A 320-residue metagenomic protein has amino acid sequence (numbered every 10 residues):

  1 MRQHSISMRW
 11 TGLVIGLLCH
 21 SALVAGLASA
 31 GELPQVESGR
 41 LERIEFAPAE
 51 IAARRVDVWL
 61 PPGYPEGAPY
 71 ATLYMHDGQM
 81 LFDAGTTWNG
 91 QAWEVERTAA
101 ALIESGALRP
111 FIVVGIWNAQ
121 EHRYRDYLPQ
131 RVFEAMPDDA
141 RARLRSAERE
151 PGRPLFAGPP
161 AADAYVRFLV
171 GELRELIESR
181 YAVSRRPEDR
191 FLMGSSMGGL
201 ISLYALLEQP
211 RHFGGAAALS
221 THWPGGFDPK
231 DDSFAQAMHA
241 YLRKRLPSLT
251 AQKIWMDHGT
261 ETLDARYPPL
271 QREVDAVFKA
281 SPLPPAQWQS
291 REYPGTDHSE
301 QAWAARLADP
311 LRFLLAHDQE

Functional and structural regions predicted by a protein language model:
M1-M8: N-terminal secretory signal peptides that target proteins for export/translocation
M8-W10, V24, S202: Intrinsically disordered, low-complexity serine/threonine-rich segments
G12-A25: Bacterial N-terminal signal peptides
S29-E320: Non-catalytic cap/lid and distal C-terminal segments of serine-dependent acyl enzymes
